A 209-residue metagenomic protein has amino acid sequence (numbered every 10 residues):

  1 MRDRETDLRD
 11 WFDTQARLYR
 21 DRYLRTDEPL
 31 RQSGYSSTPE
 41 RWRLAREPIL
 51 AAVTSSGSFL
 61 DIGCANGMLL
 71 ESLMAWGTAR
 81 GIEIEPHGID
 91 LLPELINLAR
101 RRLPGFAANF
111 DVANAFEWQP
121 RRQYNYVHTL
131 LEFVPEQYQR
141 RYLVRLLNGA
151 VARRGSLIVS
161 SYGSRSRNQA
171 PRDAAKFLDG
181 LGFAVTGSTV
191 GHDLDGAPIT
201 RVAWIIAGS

Functional and structural regions predicted by a protein language model:
M1-E28: N-terminal, positively charged/glycine-rich alpha-helical extensions of SAM-dependent methyltransferases
R20-L44, P48: Class I SAM-dependent methyltransferase Rossmann-like catalytic core, especially the SAM/SAH-binding loop
T38-S55, S72, W76: Conserved alpha-helix/loop element of class I SAM-dependent methyltransferases that forms part of the SAM/SAH-binding
G57-A65: Conserved class I S-adenosyl-L-methionine
N66-N109: Class I SAM-dependent methyltransferase SAM/SAH-binding core
W118-Y126: A short acidic, Gly/Pro-enriched loop at the edge of an enzyme's catalytic core that lines a small-molecule cofactor
P135-L146: A short, conserved alpha-helix within the catalytic core of class I
R154-Y162: Conserved beta-strand signature within the Rossmann-like core of class I S-adenosyl-L-methionine
